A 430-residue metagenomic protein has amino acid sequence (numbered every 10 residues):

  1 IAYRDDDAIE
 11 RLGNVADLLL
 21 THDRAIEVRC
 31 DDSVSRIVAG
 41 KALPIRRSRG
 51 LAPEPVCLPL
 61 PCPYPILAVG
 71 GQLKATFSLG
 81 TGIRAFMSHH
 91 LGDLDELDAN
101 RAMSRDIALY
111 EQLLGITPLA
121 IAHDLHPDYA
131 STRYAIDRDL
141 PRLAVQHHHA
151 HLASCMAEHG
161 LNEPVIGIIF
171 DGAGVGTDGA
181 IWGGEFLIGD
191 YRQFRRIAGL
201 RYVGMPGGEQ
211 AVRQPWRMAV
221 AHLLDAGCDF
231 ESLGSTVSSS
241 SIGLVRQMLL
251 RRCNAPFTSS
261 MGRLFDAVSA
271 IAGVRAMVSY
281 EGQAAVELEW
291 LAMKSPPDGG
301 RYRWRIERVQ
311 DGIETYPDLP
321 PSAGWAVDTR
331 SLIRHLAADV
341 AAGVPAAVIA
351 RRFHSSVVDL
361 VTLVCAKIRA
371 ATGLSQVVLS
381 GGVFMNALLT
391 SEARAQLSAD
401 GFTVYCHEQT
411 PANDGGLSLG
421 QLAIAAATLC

Functional and structural regions predicted by a protein language model:
I1-L60, C253-T258: Internal gly/pro-rich beta-alpha loop/helix module that stabilizes soluble enzyme cofactors or their anionic handles
D5-A8, H126-L140, T177-G189, A387-A395: Short Gly/Thr/Asp-enriched flexible loops that form oxyanion-binding sites at enzyme active sites
D32-R36, A75-G80, G184-I188, D266-A267: Short beta-strand scaffold segments in enzyme catalytic cores
I66-A68, A122, V165-I169, T258 (+1 more regions): Short glycine-aspartate micro-motif
A68-L109, L224-S375, L388-A395: A contiguous, well-structured pocket-lining segment that forms one wall/lid of small-molecule binding clefts in soluble
G115-P127, T372-V383: Short glycine-rich phosphate-binding loop at a beta-alpha junction
D124, D139-H151, Q376-S380, A387 (+1 more regions): Conserved phosphate-binding/catalytic loops in two-lobed NTP-binding clefts
M156-D229, L233, L250, T258-S259 (+4 more regions): Active-site histidine-anchored catalytic micro-motif
